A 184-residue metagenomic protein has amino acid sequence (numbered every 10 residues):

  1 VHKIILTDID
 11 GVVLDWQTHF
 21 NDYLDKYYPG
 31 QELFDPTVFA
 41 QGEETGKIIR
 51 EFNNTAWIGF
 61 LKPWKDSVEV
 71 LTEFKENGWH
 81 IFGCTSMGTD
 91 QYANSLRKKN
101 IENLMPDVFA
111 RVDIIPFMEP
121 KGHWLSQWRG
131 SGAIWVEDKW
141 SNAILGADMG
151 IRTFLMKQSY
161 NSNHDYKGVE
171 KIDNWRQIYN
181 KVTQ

Functional and structural regions predicted by a protein language model:
V1-R50: Active-site neighborhood of HAD-like aspartate-dependent phosphohydrolases
I58, K62, S67-I101: Substrate-recognition element of Asp-dependent hydrolases with the DxDx(T/V) motif
L71-K75, R129, A143, A147: Surface-exposed amphipathic alpha-helices with a cationic face
C84-I134, W140, I144: Substrate-recognition "cap/lid" segment bordering the active-site pocket of phosphatases
D113-F117, G168-Q177, K181: Short acidic-hydrophobic, aromatic-tinged amphipathic segments that line or gate anion-handling sites
G122-R129, R176-Q184: Short amphipathic alpha-helix with an adjacent loop that forms part of the alpha/beta core around
I134-D173: Acidic, Mg2+-coordinating phosphoryl-transfer loop and its flanking beta/alpha structural elements, shared across
